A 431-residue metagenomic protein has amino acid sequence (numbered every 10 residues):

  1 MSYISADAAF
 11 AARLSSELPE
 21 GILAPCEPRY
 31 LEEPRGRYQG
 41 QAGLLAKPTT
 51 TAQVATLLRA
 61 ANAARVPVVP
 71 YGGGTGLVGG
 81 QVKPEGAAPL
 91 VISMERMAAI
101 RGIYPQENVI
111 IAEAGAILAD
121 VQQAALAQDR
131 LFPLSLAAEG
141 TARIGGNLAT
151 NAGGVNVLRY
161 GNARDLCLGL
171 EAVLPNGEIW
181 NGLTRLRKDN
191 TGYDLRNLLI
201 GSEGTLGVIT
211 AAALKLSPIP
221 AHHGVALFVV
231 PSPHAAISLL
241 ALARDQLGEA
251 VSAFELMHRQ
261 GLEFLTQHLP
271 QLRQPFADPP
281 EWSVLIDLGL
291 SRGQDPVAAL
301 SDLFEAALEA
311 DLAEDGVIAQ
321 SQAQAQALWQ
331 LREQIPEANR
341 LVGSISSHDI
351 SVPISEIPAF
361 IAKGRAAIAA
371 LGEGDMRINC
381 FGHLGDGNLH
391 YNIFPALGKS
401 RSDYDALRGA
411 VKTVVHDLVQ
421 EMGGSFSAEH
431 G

Functional and structural regions predicted by a protein language model:
M1-R59, G76-N108, G261-R273, Q322-D349 (+1 more regions): N-terminal flexible segment immediately upstream of the FAD-binding catalytic core in FAD-dependent oxidoreductases
A24-L31, L214-P218, G224-V230, I237-V414 (+2 more regions): C-terminal substrate-recognition/cap domain of FAD-linked oxidoreductases
G72-G74, A137, R259, G431: Short, ordered loop/turn segments at secondary-structure junctions
A99-Q106, I110-E255: FAD-binding subdomain of flavoenzyme oxidoreductases
S425-G431: Short acidic/histidine-rich active-site segments
